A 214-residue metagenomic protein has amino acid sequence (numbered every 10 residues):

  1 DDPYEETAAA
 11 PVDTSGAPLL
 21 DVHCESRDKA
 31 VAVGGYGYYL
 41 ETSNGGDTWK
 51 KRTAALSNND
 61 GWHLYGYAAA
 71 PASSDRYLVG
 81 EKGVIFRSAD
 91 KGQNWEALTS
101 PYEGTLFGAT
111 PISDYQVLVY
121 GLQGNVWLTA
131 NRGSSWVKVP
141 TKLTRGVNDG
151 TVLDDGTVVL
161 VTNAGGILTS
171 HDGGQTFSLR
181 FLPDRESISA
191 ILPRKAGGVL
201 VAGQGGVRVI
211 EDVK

Functional and structural regions predicted by a protein language model:
D1-K214: Residue-level hotspots at or immediately adjacent to binding/recognition sites across diverse folds
